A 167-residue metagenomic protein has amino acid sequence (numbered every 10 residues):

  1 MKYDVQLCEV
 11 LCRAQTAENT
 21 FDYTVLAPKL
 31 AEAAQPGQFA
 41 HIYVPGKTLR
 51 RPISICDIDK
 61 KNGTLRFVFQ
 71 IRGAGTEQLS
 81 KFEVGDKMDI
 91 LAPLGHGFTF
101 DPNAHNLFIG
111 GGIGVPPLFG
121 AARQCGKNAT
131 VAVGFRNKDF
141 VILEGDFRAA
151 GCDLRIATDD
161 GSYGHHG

Functional and structural regions predicted by a protein language model:
K2-V84: Ferredoxin-reductase
A74-G167: FNR/FR-type flavoprotein reductase catalytic core
